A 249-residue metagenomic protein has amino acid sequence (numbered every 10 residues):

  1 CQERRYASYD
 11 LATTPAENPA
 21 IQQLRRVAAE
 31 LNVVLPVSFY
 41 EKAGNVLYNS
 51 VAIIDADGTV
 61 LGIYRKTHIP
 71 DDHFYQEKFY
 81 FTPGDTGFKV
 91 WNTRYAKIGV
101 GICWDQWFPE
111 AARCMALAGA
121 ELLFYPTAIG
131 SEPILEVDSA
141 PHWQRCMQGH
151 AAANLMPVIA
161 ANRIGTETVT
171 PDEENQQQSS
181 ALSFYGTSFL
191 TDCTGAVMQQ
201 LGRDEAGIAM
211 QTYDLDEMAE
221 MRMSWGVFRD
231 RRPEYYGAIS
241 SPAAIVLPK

Functional and structural regions predicted by a protein language model:
C1-L11, P126-A128: Short, conserved active-site loops that position catalytic residues or coordinate cofactors/metal ions across diverse
T13-P36, C103-I208: CN hydrolase (nitrilase-like) catalytic-core segments centered on the catalytic cysteine and neighboring Lys/Glu
V37-F39, S50-I53, K89, S188-L190 (+1 more regions): Short beta-strand scaffold segments in enzyme catalytic cores
F39, I53-D55, R65-H68, N92 (+3 more regions): Short, structured patches in soluble enzyme cores that scaffold and shape functional sites
D57, I63-Y64, L201: Short hydrophobic alpha-helix segments
D57, Y95, T194-G195: Residue-level recognition of short loop/turn positions
K66-Y80, E205-M223: A short, polar/charged loop-to-alpha-helix boundary motif
T86-A118, M218-K249: Cysteine/selenocysteine-centered motifs that mediate thiol-based redox chemistry or coordinate metal-sulfur cofactors
